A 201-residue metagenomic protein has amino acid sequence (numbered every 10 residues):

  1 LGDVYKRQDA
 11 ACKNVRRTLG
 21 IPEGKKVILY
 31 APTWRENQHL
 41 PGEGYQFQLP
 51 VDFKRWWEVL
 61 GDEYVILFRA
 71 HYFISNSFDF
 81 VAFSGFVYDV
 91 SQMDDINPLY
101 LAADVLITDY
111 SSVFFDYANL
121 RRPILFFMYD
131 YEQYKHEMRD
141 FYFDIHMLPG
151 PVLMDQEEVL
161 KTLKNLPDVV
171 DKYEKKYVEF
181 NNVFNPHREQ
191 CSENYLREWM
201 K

Functional and structural regions predicted by a protein language model:
L1-Y5: Short, small-residue-biased leader/transition segments that mark boundaries at the very start of proteins
D9-L29, K201: Nucleotide-sugar donor-binding and catalytic loop/hinge architecture of NDP-sugar-dependent glycosyltransferases
Y30-R35, F53-S91: Catalytic donor nucleotide-activated moiety binding site of glycosyltransferases and closely related
N37-Q48: Short, flexible/disordered intra-domain loops and linkers
V81-G85, S112-V183: Catalytic binding pocket for nucleotide-activated donors in carbohydrate/polymer assembly enzymes
D94-A102: Short acidic alpha-helix that forms the nucleotide-activated donor recognition element in Leloir-type transferases
L101-S112: Acidic donor-binding loop of glycosyltransferase active sites
H187-K201: C-terminal alpha-helical cap of glycosyltransferases
